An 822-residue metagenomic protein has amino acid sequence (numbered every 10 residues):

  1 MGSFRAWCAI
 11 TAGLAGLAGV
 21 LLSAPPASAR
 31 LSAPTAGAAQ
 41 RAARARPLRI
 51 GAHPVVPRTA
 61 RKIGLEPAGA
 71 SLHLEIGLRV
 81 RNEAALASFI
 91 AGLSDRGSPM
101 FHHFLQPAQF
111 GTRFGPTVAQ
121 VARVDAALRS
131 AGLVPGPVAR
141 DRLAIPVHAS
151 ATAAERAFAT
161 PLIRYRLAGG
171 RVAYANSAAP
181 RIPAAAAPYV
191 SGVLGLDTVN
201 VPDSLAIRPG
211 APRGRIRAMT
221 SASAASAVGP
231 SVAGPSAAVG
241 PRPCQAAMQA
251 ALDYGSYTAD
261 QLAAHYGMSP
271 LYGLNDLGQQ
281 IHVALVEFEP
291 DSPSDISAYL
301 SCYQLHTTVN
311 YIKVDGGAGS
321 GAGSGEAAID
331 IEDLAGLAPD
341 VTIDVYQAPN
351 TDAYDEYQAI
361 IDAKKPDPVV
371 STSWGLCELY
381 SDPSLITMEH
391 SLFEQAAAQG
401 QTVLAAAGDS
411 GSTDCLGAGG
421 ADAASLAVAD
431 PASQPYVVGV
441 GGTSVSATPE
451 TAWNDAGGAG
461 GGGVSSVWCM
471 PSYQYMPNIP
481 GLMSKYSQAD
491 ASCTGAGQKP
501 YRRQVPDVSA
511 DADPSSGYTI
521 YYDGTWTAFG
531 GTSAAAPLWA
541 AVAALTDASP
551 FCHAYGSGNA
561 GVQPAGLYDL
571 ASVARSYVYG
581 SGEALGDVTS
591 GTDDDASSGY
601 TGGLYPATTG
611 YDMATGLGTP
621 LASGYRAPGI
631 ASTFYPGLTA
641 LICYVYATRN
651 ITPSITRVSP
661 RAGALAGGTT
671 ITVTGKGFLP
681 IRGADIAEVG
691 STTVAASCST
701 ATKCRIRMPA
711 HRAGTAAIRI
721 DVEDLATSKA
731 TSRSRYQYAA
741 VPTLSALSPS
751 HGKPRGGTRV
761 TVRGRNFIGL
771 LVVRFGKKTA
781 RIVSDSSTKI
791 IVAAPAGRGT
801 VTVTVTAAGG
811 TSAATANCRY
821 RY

Functional and structural regions predicted by a protein language model:
G2-R30: Secretory targeting and sorting signals
A33-P137, P146, A151-V440, M470-G530 (+5 more regions): Substrate-binding/charge-relay-adjacent region of secreted/lumenal peptidase catalytic domains
G439-Y475: Polar, glycine-rich mid-to-C-terminal structural blocks that act as macromolecule-binding/assembly scaffolds
G495, D547-M613, L617, L621: An often Trp-containing, charged/polar helix-loop segment at the C-terminal end of enzyme catalytic cores
T648-A684, V694, A726-G769, R798-T800 (+1 more regions): Beta-strand/beta-sandwich contexts
T702-I706, T788-V792: Short strand-edge motifs at loop-to-beta-strand transitions and within beta-strands of extracellular beta-rich domains
P709-G714, A794-T800: Surface-exposed, short loops/turns at beta-strand junctions within beta-sandwich domains
I720-V722, V805-A807: Conserved structural position at the C-terminal beta-strand of extracellular beta-sandwich adhesion modules
